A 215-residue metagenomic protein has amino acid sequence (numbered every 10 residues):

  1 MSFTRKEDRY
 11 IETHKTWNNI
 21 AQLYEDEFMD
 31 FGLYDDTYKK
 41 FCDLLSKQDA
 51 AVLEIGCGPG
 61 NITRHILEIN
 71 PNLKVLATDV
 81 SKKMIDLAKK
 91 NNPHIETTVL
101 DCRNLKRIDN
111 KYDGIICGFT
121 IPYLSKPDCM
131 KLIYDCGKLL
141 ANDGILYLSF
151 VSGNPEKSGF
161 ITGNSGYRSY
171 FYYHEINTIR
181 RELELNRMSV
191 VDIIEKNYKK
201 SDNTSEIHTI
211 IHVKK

Functional and structural regions predicted by a protein language model:
M1-A50, G58-R107, D128-K131, I145-V213: Class I (Rossmann-like) S-adenosyl-L-methionine-dependent methyltransferase catalytic domain, capturing the SAM-binding
E54: Class I SAM-dependent methyltransferase core
R107-I115: A short acidic, Gly/Pro-enriched loop at the edge of an enzyme's catalytic core that lines a small-molecule cofactor
N110, T120, K196: Flexible loop residues that form catalytic and substrate-binding hotspots at small-molecule/glycan-binding clefts
G114-D128: A short SAM/SAH-binding and catalytic strip from SAM-dependent methyltransferases
M130-N142: A short glycine-rich, Lys/Arg-flanked "PGG" loop and its adjoining helix->strand segment in the class I
